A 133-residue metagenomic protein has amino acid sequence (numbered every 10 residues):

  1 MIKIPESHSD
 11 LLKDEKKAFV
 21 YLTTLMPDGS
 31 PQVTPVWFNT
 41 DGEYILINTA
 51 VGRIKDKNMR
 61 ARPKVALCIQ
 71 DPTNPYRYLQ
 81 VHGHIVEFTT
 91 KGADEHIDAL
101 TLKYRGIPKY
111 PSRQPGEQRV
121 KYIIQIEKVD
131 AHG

Functional and structural regions predicted by a protein language model:
M1-K3, L79-G133: Charged, gly/pro-rich active-site loop segments
M1-V20: Extreme N-terminal tail/first-helix region
I4-H8, K55, H96: Hydrophobic alpha-helical segments typical of transmembrane helices and their membrane-interface/capping positions
L11-L12, N58-M59, L100, I124: A generic structural signal for nonpolar/aromatic side chains embedded in well-ordered alpha-helices
K17-V51, M59, V65-I69, Q80: Short beta-strand segments
D28-S30, D71-P75, Q114-E117: A short beta-turn/loop motif at secondary-structure boundaries
R53-K55, N74: Short, surface-exposed beta-strand-loop junctions and turns on beta-sheet-rich folds
D56-R62, Y78, G106: A short, polar/proline- and glycine-enriched secondary-structure boundary/capping micro-motif
